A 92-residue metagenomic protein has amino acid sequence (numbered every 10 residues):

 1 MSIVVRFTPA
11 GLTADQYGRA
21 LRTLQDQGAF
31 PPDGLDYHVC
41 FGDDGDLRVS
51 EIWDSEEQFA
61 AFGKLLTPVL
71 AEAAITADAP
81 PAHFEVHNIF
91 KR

Functional and structural regions predicted by a protein language model:
M1-P68, I75-R92: Short S/T/G/P-rich N-terminal loop/turn motif that feeds into the first structured element of a domain
